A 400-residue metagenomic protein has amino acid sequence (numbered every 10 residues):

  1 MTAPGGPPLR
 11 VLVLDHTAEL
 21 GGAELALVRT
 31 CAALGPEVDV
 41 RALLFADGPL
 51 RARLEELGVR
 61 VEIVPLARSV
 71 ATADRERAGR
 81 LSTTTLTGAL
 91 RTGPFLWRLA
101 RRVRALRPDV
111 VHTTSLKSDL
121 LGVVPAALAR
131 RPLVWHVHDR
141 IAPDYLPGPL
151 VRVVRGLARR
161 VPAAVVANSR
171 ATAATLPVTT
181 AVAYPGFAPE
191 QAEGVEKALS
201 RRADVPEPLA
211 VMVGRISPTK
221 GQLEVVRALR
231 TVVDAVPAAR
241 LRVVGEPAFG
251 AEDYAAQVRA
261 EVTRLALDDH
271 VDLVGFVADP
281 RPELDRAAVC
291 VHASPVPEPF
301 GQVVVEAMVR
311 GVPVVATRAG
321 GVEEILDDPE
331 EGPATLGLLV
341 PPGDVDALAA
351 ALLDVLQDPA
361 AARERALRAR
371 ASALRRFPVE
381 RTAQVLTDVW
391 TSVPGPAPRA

Functional and structural regions predicted by a protein language model:
V11-L12, R201-K220, V226-L229, R242: Conserved donor-binding/catalytic core segment of Leloir-type glycosyltransferases
G21-R29, P208, S217-V236, Y254 (+1 more regions): A conserved mid-protein helix/loop that constitutes part of the nucleotide-sugar donor-binding site
E62-P65, R155-V195: Donor nucleotide-sugar binding/catalytic pocket of nucleotide-sugar-dependent glycosyltransferases
T113-D119, V137: Short His-centered aromatic/hydrophobic patch
G250-A255, D268-V277, E283, L338-L339: Active-site donor-binding acidic/aromatic loop of nucleotide-activated sugar and phosphosugar transferases involved
P313-A316: Short hydrophobic beta-strand element within catalytic cores of glycosyltransferases and related nucleotide-activated
I325-D346, D354-P359: Conserved acidic donor-binding segment of nucleotide-sugar-dependent glycosyltransferases
D354, A361-R376, V385-T387: A short, well-ordered alpha-helix in the C-terminal region of glycosyltransferases
